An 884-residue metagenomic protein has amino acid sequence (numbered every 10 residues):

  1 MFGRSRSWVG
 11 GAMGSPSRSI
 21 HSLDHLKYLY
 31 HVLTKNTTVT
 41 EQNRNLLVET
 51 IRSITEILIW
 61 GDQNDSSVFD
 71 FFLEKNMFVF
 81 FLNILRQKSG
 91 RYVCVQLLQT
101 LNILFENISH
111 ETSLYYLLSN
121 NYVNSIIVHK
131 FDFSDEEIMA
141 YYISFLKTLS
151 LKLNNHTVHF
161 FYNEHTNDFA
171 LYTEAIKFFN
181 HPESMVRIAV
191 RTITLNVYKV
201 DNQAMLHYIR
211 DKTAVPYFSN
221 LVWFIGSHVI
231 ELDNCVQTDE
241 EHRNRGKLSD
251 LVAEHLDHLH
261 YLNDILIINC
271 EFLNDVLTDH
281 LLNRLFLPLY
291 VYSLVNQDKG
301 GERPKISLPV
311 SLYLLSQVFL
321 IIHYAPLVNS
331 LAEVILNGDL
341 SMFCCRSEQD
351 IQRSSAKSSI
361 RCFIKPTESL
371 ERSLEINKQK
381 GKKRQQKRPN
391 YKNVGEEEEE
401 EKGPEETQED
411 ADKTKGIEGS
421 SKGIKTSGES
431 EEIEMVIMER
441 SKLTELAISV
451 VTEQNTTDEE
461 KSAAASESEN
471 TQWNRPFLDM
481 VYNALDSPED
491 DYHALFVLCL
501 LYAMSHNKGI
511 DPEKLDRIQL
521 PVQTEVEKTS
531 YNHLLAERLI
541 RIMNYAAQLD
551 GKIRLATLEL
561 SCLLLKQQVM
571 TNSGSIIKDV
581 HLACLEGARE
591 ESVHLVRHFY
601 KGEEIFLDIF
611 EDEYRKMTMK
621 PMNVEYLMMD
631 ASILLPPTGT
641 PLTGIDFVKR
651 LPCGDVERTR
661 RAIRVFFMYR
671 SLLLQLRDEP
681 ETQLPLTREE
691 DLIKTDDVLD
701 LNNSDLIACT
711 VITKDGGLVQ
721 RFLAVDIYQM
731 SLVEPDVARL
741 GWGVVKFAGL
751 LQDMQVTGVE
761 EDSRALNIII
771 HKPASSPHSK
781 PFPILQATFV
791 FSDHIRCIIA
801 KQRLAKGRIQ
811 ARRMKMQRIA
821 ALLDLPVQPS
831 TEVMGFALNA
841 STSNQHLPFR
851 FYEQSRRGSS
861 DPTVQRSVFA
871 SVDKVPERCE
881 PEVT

Functional and structural regions predicted by a protein language model:
F2-E174, F178-C235, N244, L248-E254 (+22 more regions): Elongated alpha-helical scaffolds that mediate protein-protein interactions in large eukaryotic proteins, primarily
S53, E74, T100, F145 (+20 more regions): Structured beta-strand/turn binding interfaces of compact recognition modules in eukaryotic regulators
S66-V68, I84, K88, H129 (+11 more regions): Eukaryotic intrinsically disordered and solvent-exposed regulatory patches
S67, F72, H110-S113, Y141-E174 (+10 more regions): Acidic/polar, low-complexity linker and loop regions
T194, K247-L251, P304, G338 (+8 more regions): Alpha-solenoid helical-repeat scaffold
K212-A214, P512-V522, S575-L582, R739-Q752 (+1 more regions): Aromatic/acidic cage segments in peptide-binding pockets
F343-A463: Long intrinsically disordered, low-complexity regions that are acidic and Ser/Thr-rich
G644-R721, D726-T884: Eukaryotic phosphoinositide-binding membrane-targeting regions
